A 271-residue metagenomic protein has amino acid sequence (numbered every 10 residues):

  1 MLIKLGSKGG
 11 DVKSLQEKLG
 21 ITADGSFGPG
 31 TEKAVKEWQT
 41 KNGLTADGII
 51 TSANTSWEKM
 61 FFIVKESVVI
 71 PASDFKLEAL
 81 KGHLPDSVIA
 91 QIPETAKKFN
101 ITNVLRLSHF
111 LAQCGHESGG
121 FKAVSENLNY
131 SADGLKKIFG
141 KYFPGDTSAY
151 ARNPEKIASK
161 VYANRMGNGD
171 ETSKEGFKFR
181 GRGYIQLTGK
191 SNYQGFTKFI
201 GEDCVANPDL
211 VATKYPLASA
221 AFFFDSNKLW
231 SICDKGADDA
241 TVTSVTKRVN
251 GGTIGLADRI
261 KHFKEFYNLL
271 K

Functional and structural regions predicted by a protein language model:
L2-I63: Short acidic, glycine/serine/threonine-rich helix-capping segments at coil-helix boundaries
I3, I63-K98: N-terminal export signals and maturation junctions of secreted/periplasmic proteins
G10-E17, P29-E37, E58, A90-E94 (+6 more regions): Solvent-exposed, polar/charged alpha-helical surfaces in well-ordered, non-transmembrane soluble domains, broadly
A23, A46-D47, N100-F110, K122-N127 (+1 more regions): Surface-exposed patches in mature extracellular/periplasmic domains of secreted proteins
P29-N42, C114-E117, D234-G255: Acidic helix/loop microenvironments that form the catalytic cleft of cell-wall polysaccharide enzymes
K41-D47, E66-S67, H116-E126, N168 (+2 more regions): Secretory-pathway/luminal and periplasmic proteins that interact with or process carbohydrate-rich
I70-L84, G115-F223: Peptidoglycan-targeting cell-wall enzymes and recognition modules
G201-I254: An amphipathic alpha-helical core segment
